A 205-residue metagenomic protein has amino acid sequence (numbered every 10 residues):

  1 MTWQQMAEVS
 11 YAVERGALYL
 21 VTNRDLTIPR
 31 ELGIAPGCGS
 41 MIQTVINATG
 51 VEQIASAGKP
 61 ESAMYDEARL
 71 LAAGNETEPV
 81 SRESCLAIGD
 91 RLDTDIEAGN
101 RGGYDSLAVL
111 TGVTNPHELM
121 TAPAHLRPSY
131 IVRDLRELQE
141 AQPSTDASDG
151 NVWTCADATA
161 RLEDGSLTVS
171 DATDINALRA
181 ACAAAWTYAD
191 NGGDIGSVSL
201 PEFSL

Functional and structural regions predicted by a protein language model:
M1-L205: Asp-based, Mg2+/Mn2+-dependent phosphohydrolase catalytic module
